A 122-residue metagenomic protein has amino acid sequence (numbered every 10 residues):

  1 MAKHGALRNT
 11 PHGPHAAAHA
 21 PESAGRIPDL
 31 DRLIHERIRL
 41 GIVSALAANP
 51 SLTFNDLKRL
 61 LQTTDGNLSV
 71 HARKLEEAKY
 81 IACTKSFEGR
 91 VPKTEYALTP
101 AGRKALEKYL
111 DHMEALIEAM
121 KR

Functional and structural regions predicted by a protein language model:
M1-I27, S44, P100-R122: Amphipathic alpha-helical dimerization/coiled-coil segments that flank or bridge DNA-binding/regulatory modules
G25-N67, E88-A97: N-terminal helix-turn-helix DNA-binding core of bacterial DNA-binding proteins
A72-R73: Short, hydrophobic-biased segments on the C-terminal half of alpha helices that form "recognition helices"
K79: Glycine-centered, phosphate/nucleic-acid-interacting loop/turn motifs that mediate DNA/RNA or nucleotide
C83: Short beta-strand "wing" residues that participate in macromolecule-binding interfaces
